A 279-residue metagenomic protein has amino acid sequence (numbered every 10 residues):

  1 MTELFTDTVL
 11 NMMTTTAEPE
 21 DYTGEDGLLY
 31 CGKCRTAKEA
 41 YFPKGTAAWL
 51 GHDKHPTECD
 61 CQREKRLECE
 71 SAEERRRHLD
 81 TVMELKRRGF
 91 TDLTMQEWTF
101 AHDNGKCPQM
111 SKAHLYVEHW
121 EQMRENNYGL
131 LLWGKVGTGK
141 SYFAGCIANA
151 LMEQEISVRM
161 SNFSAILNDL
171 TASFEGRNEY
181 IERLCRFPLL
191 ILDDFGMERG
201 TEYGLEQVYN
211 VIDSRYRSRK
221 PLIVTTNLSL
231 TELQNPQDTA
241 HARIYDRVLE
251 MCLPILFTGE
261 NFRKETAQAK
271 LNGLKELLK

Functional and structural regions predicted by a protein language model:
M1-C107, E265-K279: A short, basic N-terminal segment
A37, A150-Q154, S214: Active-site catalytic microenvironments for nucleophilic, acid-base chemistry
F90, T94-L130: Pre-Walker A (pre-P-loop) alpha-helix and adjacent loop at the N terminus of AAA/AAA+ ATPase modules, a conserved
P108-V117, A148-L189, R199-E206: Short glycine-rich substrate-engagement loop in P-loop NTPases that contacts/grips substrate
R124-A144: Walker A/P-loop nucleotide-binding motif
N127-L131, V158, L189, P221: Residue-level preference for the first positions of well-ordered beta-strands
L167-L170, E198-K279: Replace "adjacent to P-loop NTPase cores in ATP/GTP-dependent enzymes" with "adjacent to NTP-binding cores
D194-F195: Walker B catalytic acidic pair
